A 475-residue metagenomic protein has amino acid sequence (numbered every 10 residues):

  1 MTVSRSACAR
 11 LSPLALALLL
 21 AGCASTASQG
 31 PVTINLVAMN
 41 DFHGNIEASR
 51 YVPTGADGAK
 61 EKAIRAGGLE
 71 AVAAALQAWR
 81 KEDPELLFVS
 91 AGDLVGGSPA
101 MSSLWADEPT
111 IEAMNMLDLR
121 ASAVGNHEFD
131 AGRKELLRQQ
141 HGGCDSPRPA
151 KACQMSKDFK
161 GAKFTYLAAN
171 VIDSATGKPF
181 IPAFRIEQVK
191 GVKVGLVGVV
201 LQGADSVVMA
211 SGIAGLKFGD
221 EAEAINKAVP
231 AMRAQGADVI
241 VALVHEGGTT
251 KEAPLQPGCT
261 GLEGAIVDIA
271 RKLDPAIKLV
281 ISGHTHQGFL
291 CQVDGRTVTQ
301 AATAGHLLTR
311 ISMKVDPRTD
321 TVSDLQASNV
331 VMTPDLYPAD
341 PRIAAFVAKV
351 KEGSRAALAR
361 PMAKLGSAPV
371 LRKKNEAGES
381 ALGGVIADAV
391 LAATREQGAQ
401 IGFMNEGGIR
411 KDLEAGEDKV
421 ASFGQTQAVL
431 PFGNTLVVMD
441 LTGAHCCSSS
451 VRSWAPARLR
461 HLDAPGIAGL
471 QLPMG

Functional and structural regions predicted by a protein language model:
T2-V3, P13, C23-V37, K60-L69 (+3 more regions): Non-catalytic terminal accessory segments
R5-A17: Sec-dependent signal peptide recognition, specifically the positively charged N-region followed immediately by
A17, G92, V171-I172, P465-I467: Short, glycine/charge-rich beta-strand/loop segments that flank catalytic centers and engage negatively charged groups
A24-P338, A377, A381-A392, G402 (+1 more regions): Acidic, metal/ion-coordinating pockets
